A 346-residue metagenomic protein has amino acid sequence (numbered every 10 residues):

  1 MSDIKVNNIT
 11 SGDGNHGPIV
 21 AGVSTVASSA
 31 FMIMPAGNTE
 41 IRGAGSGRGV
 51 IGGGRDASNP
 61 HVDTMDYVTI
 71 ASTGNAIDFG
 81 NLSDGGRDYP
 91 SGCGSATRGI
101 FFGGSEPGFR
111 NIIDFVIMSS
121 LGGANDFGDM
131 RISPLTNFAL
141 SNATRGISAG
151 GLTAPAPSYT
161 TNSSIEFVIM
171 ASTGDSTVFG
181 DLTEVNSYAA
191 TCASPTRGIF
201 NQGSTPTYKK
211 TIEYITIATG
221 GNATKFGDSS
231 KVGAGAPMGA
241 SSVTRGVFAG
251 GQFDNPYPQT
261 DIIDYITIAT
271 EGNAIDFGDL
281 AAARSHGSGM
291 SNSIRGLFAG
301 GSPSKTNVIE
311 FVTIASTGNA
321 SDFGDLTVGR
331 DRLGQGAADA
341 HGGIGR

Functional and structural regions predicted by a protein language model:
S2-R346: Polar, enzyme-active/binding microenvironments
